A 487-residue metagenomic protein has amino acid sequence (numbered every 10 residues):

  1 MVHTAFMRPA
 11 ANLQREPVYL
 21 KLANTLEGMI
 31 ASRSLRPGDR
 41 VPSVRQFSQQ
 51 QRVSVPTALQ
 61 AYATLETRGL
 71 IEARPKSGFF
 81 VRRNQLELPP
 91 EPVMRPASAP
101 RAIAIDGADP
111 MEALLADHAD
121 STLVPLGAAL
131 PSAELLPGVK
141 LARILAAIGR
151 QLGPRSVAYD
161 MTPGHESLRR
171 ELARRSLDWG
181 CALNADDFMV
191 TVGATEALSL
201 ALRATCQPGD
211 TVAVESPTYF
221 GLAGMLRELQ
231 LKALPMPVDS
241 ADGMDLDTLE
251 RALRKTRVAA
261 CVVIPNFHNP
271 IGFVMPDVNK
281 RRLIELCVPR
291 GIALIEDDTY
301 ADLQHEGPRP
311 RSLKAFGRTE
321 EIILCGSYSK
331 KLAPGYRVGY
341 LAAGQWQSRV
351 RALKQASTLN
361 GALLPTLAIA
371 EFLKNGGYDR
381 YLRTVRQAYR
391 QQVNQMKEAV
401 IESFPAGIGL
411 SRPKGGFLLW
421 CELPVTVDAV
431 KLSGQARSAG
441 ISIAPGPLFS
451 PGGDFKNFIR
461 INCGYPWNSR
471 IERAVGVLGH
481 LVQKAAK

Functional and structural regions predicted by a protein language model:
M1-I148, R351, Q355-A362, E371-L373 (+10 more regions): N-terminal basic, amphipathic alpha-helical segments
R36, A259, R337: Short acidic/polar active-site loop segments enriched in Thr and Asp
E72-A73, L183, I443: Short beta-strand "wing" residues that participate in macromolecule-binding interfaces
L145, R150-R290, I295, A301-T319 (+4 more regions): Conserved core of the PLP fold type I
I292, I322, I408, I441: Short, conserved active-site loop motifs that form the nucleotide-linked donor/cofactor pocket
R318-Q387: Conserved core segment of the aminotransferase class I/II
L382-I408: Conserved PLP-dependent catalytic core of the aminotransferase class-I/II
